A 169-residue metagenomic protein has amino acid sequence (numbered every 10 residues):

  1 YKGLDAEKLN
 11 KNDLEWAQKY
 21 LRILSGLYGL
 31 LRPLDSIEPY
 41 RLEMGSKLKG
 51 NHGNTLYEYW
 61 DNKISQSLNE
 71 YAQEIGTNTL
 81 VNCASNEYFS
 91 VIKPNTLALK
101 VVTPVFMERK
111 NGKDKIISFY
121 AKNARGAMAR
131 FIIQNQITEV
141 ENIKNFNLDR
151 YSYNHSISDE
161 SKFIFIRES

Functional and structural regions predicted by a protein language model:
Y1-D5: Heme-based O2/NO sensor domains and their adjacent alpha-helical segments, primarily globin folds but also including
A6-D159, I164-S169: Internal, well-folded beta-alpha domain core
